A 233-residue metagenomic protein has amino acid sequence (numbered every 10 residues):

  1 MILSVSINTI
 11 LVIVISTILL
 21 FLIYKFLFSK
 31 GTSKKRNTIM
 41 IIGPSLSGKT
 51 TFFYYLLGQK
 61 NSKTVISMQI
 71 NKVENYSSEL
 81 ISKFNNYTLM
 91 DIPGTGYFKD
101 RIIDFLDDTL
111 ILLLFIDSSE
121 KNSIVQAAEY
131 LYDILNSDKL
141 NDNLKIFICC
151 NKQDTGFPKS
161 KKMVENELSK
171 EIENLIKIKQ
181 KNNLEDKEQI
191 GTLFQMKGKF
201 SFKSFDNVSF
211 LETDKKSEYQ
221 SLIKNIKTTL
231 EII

Functional and structural regions predicted by a protein language model:
I2-Y87: Conserved G1/Walker A P-loop phosphate-binding module
S47-G48, G96, S118-S123, T155-G156 (+1 more regions): Short acidic, S/G/P-rich loop/turn micro-motifs used as interaction or catalytic elements
F53-Y55, M68, R101-D104, Q126-E129 (+2 more regions): Short coil/turn segments at secondary-structure boundaries
K60, K72-V73, F98-R101, Y132-L135 (+1 more regions): Eukaryotic intrinsically disordered and solvent-exposed regulatory patches
K83-I102: Switch II (G3) loop of P-loop NTPases
F98-K121, A128-L140, I146-C150: Inter-motif core of Ras-like GTPase G domains
I134-I233: Conserved GTP-binding G-domain of TRAFAC-class P-loop NTPases and closely related GTPase folds
